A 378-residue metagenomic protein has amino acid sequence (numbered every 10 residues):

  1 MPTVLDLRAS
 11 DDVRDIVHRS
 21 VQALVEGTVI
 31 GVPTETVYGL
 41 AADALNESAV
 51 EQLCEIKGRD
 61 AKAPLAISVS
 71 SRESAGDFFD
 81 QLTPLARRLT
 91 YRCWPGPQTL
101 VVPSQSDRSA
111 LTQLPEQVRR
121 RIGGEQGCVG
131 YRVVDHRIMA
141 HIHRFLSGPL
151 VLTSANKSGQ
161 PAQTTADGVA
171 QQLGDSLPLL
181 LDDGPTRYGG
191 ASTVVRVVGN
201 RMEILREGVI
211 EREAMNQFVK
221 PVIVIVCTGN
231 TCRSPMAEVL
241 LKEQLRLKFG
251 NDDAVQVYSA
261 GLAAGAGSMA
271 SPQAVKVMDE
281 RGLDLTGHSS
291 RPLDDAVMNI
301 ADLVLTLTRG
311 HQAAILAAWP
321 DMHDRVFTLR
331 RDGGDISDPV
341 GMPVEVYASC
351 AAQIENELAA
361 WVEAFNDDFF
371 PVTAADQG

Functional and structural regions predicted by a protein language model:
M1-V226: Active-site-adjacent structural elements in enzyme catalytic cores
T3, P149, L179, Q256-Y258 (+2 more regions): Conserved beta-strand segments of alpha/beta enzyme cores
E55, Q171, V239-L247, A317 (+1 more regions): Short, well-ordered alpha-helices that flank and scaffold nucleotide-derived cofactor binding pockets
K57-A61, G250, P320: Arginine/glycine-rich "motif VI" loop of SF2 helicases in the C-terminal RecA-like domain
S70, S259-L262, R330-D332: A short, structured active-site edge motif that brings together acidic residues
Q113, R119-R121, L150-K157, V198-E203 (+2 more regions): Phosphate-binding/catalytic loops
V219-I300, N366-P371: Conserved active-site segments centered on acidic
